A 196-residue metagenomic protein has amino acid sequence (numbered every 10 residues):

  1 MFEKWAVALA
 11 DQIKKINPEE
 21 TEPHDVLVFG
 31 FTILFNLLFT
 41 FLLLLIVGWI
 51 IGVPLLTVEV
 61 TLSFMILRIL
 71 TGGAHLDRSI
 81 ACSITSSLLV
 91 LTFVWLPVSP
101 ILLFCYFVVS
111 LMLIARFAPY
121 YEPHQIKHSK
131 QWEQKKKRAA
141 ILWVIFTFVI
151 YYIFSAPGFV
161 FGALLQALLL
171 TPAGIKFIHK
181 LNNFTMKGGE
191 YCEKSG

Functional and structural regions predicted by a protein language model:
A10-L56: Hydrophobic transmembrane alpha-helices
L37-V47, L62-R68, T85-F93, I141-I150: Hydrophobic, membrane-inserted alpha-helices
L56-M65, L103-L113, G158-L169: Hydrophobic core segments of alpha-helical transmembrane domains in multi-pass membrane proteins
F64-H75, R116-I126, G174-I175, H179: C-terminal ends of transmembrane helices
D77-L88, L103-S110, S129-R138: Cytoplasmic-side transmembrane-helix entry/capping segments in multi-pass membrane proteins
S86-H124: Short helix-perturbing small/polar motifs within transmembrane alpha-helices
F93-C105, W143-F159: Hydrophobic alpha-helical transmembrane segments in multi-pass integral membrane proteins
I178-G196: Short, highly charged, low-complexity non-transmembrane loops/tails of multi-pass membrane proteins
